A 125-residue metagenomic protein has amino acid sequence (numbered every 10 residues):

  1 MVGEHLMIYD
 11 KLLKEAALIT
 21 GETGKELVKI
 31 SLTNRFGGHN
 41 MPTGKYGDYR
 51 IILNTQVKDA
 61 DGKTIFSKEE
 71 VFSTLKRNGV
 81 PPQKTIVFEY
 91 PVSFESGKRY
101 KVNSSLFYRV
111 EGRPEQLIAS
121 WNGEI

Functional and structural regions predicted by a protein language model:
M1-S96, F107-I125: Primarily the internal scaffold of c-type cytochrome electron-transfer domains, especially repeated/multiheme c-type
K98-V102: Exposed beta-strand face motif in extracellular beta-rich ectodomains
